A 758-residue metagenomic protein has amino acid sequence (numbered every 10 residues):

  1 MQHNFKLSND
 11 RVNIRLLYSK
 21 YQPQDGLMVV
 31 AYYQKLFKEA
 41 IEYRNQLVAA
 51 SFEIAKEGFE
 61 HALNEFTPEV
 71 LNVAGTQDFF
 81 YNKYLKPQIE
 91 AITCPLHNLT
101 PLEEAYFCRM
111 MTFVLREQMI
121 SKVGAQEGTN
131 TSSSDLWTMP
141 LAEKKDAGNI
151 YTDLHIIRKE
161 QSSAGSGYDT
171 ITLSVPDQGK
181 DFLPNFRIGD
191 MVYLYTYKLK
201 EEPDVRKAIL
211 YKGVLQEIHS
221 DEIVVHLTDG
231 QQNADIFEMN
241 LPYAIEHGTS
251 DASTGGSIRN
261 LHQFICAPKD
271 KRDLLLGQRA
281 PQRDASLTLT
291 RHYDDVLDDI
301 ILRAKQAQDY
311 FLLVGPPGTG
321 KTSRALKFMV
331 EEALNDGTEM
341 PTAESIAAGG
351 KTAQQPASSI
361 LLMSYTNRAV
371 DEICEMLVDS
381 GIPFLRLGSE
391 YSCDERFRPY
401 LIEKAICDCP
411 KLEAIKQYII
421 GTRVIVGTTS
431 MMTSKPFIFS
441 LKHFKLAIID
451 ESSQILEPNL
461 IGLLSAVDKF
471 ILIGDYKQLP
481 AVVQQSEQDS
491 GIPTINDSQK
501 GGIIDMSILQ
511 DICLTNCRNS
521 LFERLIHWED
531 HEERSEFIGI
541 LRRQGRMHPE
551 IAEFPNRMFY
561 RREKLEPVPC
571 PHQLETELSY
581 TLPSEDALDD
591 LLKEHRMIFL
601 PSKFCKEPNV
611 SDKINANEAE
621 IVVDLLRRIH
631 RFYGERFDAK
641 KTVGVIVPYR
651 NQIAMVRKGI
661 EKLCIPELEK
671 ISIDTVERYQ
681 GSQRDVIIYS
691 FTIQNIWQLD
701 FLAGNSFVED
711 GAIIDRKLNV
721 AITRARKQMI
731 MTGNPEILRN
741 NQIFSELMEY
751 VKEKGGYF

Functional and structural regions predicted by a protein language model:
M1-L47, S51-E53: Basic/aromatic recognition patch in beta-strand/loop cores that engages polyanionic ligands
Q22-G26, Q34-L36, E53-T93, H97-N98 (+9 more regions): Pre-ATPase regulatory/linker segments immediately N-terminal to the P-loop/RecA-like helicase/translocase core
E65-K200, E594, I614-A616, E620 (+1 more regions): Accessory interdomain/linker segments of ATP-dependent helicases and helicase-like nucleic-acid enzymes that mediate
N185, D309, K416-G421, T433-K445: Short basic/glycine-enriched coil/helix segment immediately N-terminal to the Walker B
Q308-F328: Walker A/P-loop
T322-T342: Walker A/P-loop NTP-binding motif
S358, R368, S380, S430-M432 (+2 more regions): Conserved helicase motor core of SF1/SF2 NTP-dependent helicases
R398-R423, V676-D685: Conserved motor-coupling elements within RecA-like helicase/translocase cores
